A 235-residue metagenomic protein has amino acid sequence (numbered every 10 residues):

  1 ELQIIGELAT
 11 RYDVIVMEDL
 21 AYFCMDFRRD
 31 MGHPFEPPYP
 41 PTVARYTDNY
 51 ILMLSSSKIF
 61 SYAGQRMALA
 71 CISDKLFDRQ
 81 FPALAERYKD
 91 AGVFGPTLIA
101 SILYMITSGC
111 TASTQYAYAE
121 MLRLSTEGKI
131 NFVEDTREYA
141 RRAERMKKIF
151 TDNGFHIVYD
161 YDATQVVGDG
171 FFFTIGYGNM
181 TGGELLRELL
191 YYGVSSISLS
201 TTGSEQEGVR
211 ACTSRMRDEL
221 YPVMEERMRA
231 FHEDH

Functional and structural regions predicted by a protein language model:
E1, M25-P38, Q80-E86, G128-F132: Short, flexible/disordered intra-domain loops and linkers
E1-M31: Catalytic PLP-binding core of fold-type I/II PLP enzymes
D13-I15, N49-I51, S195: Proline-centered loop/turn at the N-terminus of a beta-strand
V16-E18, Y118, S198: Hydrophobic residues in well-ordered beta-strands that form the structural core
E18, R29-S57, L69-C71, V209: Conserved active-site segment immediately N-terminal to the catalytic lysine that forms the internal aldimine
Y46, L185-H235: PLP-dependent enzyme catalytic core of the Aspartate aminotransferase-like
Y46-R137: Conserved core segment of the aminotransferase class I/II
T111-Q115, A119, F132-T151, I157-G176: Conserved glycine-rich beta-strand-loop-beta hairpin in the small C-terminal domain of fold type I
